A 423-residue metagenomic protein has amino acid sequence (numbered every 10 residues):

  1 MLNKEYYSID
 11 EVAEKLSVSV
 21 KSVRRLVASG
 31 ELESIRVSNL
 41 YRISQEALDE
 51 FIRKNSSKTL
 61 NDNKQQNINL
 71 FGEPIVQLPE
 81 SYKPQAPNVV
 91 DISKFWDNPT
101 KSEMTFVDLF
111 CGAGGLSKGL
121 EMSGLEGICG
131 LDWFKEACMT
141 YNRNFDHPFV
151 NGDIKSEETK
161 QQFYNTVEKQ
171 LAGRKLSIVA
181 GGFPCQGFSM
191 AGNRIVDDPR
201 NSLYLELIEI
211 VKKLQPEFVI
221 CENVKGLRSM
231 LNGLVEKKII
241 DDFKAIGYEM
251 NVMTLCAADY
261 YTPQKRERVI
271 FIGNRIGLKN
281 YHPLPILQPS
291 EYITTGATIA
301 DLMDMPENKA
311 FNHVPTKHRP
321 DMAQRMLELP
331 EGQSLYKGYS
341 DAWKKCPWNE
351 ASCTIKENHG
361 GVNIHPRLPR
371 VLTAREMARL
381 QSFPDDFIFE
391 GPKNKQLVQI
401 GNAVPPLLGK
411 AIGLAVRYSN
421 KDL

Functional and structural regions predicted by a protein language model:
M1-S22: Polyanion-binding surface elements
Y6, R42, G182, F218 (+1 more regions): Short aromatic/basic micro-patch
Y6-E11, L32-S57: Short helix-start
L16-Y41, S382: Major-groove DNA-recognition helix of helix-turn-helix-type DNA-binding domains
I35, V150, N251-M253: General small-molecule cofactor/ligand-binding pocket signal
R53, S57-I128, D242-A245, R268-L423: S-adenosyl-L-methionine-dependent DNA methyltransferase catalytic core
I68-Q215, L227, L234: Core alpha/beta nucleotide-donor-binding catalytic domains of modification enzymes
F163-L176, F183-K345: Class I S-adenosyl-L-methionine
